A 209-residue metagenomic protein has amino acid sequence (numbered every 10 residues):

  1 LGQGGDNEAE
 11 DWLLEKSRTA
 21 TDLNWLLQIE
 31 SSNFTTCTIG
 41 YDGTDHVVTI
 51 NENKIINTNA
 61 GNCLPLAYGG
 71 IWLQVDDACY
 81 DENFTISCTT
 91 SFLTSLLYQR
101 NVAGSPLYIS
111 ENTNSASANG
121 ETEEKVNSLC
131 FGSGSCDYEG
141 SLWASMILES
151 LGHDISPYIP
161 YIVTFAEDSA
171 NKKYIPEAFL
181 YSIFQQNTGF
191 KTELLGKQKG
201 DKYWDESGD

Functional and structural regions predicted by a protein language model:
L1-D209: Preference for long, amphipathic alpha-helical scaffolds in soluble/luminal domains and all-alpha bundles
